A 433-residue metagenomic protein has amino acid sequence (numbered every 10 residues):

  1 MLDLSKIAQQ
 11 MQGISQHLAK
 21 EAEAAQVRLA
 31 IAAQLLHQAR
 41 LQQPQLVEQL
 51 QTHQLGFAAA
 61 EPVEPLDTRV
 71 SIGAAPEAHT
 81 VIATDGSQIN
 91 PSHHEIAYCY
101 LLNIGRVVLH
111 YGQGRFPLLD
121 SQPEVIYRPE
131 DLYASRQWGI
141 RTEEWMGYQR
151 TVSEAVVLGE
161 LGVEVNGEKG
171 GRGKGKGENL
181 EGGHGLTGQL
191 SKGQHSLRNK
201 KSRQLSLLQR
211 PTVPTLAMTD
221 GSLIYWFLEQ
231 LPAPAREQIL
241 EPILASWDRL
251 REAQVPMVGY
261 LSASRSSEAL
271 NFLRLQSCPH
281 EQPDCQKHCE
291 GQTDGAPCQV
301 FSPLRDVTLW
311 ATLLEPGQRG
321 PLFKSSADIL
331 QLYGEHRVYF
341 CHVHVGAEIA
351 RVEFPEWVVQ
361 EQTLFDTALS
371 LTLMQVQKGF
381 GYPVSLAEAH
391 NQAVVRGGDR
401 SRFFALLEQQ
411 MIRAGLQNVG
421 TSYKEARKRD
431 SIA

Functional and structural regions predicted by a protein language model:
M1-P65, A74, H79, E143-G167 (+3 more regions): Long, contiguous domain-sized segments
D67-S71, S87-I89: Short secondary-structure capping/turn segments at boundaries of alpha-helices and beta-strands
V81-T84: Short hydrophobic beta-strand that contains or immediately precedes a catalytic carboxylate
G86-S87, S222: Beta-hairpin (beta-strand-turn-beta-strand) motif
I89-I140: Acidic, metal-ligating active-site segments
L102-I104, G185, E237-Q238, C278: Alpha-helix boundary/interfacial micro-motifs
N166-R210: Short, basic, low-complexity termini and linkers enriched in Ser/Thr/Gly/Pro that act as targeting/leader peptides
